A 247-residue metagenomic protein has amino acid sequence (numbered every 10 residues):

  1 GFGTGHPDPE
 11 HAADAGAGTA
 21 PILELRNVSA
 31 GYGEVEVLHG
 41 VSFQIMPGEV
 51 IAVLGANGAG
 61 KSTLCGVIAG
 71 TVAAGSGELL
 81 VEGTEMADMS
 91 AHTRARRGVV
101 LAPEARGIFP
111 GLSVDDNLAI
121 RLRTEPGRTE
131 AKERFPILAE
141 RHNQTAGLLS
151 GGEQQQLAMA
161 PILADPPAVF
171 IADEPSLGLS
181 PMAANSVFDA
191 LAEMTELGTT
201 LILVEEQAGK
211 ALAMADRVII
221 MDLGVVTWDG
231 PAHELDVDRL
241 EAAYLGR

Functional and structural regions predicted by a protein language model:
L54-A56: The feature captures the beta-strand-to-loop junction immediately N-terminal to the Walker
A69: Helix-to-loop junction immediately C-terminal to a conserved catalytic motif
A73, E85-R106, R128, H142-N143 (+1 more regions): ABC ATPase NBD coupling module
G77-E85, R97, E125-E133, W228-G230: Conserved ABC transporter NBD signature motif
T145-L149, E153: Conserved ABC ATPase signature
I162-L163: ABC ATPase C-loop
F170-E174: Catalytic Walker B motif of ABC-type/P-loop ATPase nucleotide-binding domains
